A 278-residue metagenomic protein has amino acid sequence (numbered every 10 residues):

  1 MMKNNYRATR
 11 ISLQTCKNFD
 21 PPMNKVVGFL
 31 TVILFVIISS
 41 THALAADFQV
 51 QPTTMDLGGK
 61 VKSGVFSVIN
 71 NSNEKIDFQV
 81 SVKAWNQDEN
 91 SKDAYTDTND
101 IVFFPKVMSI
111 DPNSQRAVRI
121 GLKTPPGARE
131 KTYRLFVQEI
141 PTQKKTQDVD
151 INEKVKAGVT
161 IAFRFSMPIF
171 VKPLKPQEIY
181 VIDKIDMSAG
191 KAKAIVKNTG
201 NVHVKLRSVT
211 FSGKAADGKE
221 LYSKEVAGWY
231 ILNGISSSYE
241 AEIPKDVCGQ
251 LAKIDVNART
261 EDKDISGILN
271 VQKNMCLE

Functional and structural regions predicted by a protein language model:
M1-K25: N-terminal secretory signal peptides that target proteins for export/translocation
L30-S39: Bacterial N-terminal signal peptides
A45-N71, P105-V107, E178-A189, G228: Beta-sheet-dominated interaction scaffolds and their linkers
V68-S72, I195-G200: Asparagine-centered strand-capping/turn motif at beta-strand->loop junctions
E74-V82, S91, T132, Y180-V181 (+1 more regions): Short, hydrophobic/aromatic beta-strand segments
A84-D97, K144-K145, S212-S223: Short aromatic-acidic-glycine turn motif
D93, D97-P125, E220-V247: Intrinsically disordered, low-complexity Pro/Gly/Ser/Thr-rich segments with frequent PxxP/GP/PP motifs and embedded
P125-F170, V247-E278: Terminal connector regions
